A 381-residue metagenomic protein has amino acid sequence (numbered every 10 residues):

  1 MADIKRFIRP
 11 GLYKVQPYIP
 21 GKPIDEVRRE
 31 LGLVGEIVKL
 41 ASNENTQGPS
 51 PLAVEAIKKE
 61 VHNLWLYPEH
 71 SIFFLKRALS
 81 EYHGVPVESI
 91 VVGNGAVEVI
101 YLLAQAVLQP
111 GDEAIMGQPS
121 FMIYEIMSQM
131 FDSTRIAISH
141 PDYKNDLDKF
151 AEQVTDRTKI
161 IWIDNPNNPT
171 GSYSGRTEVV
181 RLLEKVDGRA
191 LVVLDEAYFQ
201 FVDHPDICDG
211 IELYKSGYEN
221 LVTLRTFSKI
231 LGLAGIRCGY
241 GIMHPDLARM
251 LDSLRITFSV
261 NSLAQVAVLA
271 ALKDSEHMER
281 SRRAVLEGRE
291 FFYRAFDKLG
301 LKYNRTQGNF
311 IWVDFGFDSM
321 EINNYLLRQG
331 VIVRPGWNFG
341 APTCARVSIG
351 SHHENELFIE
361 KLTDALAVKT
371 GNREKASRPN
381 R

Functional and structural regions predicted by a protein language model:
A2-V97, L102, R381: N-terminal small-domain helix-loop-helix segment of the aminotransferase-like
E36, P86-I90, P110-E113, R157 (+4 more regions): Short acidic capping loops at alpha-helix termini that bridge into adjacent secondary structure
S50, N220-N304: PLP-dependent aminotransferase class I/II
A106-I163: PLP-dependent aminotransferase-like
L147-R157, P169-V192, E196-I230: Active-site pre-lysine segment of PLP-dependent enzymes
V285-L286, E290, A295-Q329, A345: Conserved PLP-binding catalytic core of the aspartate aminotransferase-like
Y325-Q329, N338-R381: PLP-dependent enzyme catalytic core of the Aspartate aminotransferase-like
